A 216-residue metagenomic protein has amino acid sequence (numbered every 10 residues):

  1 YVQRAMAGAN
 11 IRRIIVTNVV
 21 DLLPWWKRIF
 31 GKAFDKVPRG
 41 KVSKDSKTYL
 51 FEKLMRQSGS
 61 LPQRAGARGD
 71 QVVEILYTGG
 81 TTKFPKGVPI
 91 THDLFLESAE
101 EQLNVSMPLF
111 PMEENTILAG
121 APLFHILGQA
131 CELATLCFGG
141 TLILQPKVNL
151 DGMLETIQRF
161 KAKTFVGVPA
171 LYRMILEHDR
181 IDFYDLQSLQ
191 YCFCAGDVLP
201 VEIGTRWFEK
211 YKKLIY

Functional and structural regions predicted by a protein language model:
Y1-R4, G87-P89, T141-K147, Y216: Short beta-strand->loop structural element characteristic of the AMP-binding/adenylate-forming
Q3, R64, D151-L154, I181-F183: Short hydrophobic/charged patches on amphipathic alpha-helices used for structural packing and interfaces
Q3-G69: ANL superfamily adenylate-forming
R12, R28-K32, C137, A162-V166 (+1 more regions): Gly/Ser/Thr-rich phosphate-binding loop
R64-G66, V73-E100: Conserved AMP-binding A3 loop
V72, T78-T81, I117, L123 (+4 more regions): Conserved S/T- and glycine-rich ATP-binding loop of Class I adenylate-forming
L96-T116, F124-T164, H178: Conserved AMP-binding/adenylation subdomain of ANL enzymes
G120-H125, D197: Conserved AMP-binding
